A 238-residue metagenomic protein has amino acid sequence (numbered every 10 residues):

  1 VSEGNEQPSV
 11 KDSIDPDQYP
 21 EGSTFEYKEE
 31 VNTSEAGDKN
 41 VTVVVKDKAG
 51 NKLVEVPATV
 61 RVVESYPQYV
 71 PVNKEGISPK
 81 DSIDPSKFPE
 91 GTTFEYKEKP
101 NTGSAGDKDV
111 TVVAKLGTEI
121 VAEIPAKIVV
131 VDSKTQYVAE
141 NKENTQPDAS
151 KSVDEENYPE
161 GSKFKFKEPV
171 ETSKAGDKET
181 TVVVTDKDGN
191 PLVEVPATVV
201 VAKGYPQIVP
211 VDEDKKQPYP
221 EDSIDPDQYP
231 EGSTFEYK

Functional and structural regions predicted by a protein language model:
V1-S23, T59-T92, K127-S162, V200-Y237: Solvent-exposed, low-complexity, repeat-rich "mucin-like" stalks and linkers
S13, N40-T42, P57, D109-T111 (+4 more regions): Beta-strand secondary-structure signal
Y19-K52, F88-I120, Y158-P191, T234-K238: Serine/threonine-rich, repeat-prone extracellular segments and beta-strand-based repeat modules of secreted/surface
V54-V60, A122-I128, V193-V199: Edge beta-strands of extracellular beta-sandwich domains
